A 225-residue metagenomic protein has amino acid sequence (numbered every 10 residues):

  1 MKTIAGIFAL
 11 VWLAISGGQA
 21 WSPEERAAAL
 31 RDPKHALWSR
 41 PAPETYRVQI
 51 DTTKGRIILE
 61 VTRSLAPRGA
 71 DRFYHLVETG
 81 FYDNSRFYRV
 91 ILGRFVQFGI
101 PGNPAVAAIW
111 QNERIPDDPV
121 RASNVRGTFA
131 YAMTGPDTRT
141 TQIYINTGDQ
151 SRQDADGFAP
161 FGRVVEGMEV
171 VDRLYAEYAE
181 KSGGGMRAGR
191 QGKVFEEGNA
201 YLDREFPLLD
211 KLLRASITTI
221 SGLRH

Functional and structural regions predicted by a protein language model:
A5-Q19: Hydrophobic h-region of N-terminal signal peptides that target proteins for export in Gram-negative bacteria
I15-H225: Cyclophilin-like peptidyl-prolyl cis-trans isomerases
